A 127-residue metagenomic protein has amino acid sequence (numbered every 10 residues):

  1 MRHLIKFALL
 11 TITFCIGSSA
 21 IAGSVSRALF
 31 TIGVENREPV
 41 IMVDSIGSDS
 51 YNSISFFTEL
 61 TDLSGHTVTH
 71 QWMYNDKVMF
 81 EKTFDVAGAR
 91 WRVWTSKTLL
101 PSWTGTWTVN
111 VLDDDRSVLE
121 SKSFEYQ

Functional and structural regions predicted by a protein language model:
M1-A8: Bacterial N-terminal signal peptides that target proteins for export
I16-A22: Sec/Tat signal peptide C-region and signal peptidase I cleavage site
A22-S50: Short, compositionally biased P/S/T/A/G/V-rich stretches that sit at domain boundaries
N52-T61: Aromatic/hydrophobic beta-strand junction motif of beta-rich domains
G65, T104-T106: Extracellular Ig-like/FN3 beta-sandwich strand-entry sites
H70-Y74, V111: Conserved aromatic beta-strand anchor motif in extracellular beta-sandwich/beta-rich domains
A87-S96: Aromatic sugar-binding surface patches on proteins that engage polysaccharides or sugar-phosphate polymers
L99-L100, T108-Y126: Short, exposed beta-strand-loop hairpins at the edges of beta-sheets in extracellular/periplasmic proteins
